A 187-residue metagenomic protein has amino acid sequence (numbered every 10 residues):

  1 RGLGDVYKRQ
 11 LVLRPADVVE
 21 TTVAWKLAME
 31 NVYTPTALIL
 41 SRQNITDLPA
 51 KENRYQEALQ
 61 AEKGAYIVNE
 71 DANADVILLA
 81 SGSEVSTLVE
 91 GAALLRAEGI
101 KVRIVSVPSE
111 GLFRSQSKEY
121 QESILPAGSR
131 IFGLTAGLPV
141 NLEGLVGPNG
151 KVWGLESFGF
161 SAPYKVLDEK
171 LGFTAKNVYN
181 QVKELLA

Functional and structural regions predicted by a protein language model:
R1, D5, T21, E30-A187: Thiamine diphosphate
L11-L13, K151: Structural signal for short hydrophobic segments within the conserved structured cores of catalytic domains across
L13-R14, S81: Glycine- and other small-residue-rich loops at beta-strand/loop junctions that grip anionic moieties
P15-M29: Conserved glycine-bearing catalytic or ligand-binding loops at nucleotide- and phosphate-handling centers of large
